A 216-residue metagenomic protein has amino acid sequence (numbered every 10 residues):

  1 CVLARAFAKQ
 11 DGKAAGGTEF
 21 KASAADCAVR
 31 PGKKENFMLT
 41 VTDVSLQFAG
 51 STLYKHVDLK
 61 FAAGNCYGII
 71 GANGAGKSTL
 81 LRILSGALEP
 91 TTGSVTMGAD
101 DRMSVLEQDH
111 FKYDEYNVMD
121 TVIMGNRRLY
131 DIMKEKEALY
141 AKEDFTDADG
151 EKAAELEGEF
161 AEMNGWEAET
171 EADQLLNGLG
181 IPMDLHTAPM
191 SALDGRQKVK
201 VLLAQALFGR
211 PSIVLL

Functional and structural regions predicted by a protein language model:
A6-Q10, F20-L216: ABC ATP-binding cassette signature C-motif
